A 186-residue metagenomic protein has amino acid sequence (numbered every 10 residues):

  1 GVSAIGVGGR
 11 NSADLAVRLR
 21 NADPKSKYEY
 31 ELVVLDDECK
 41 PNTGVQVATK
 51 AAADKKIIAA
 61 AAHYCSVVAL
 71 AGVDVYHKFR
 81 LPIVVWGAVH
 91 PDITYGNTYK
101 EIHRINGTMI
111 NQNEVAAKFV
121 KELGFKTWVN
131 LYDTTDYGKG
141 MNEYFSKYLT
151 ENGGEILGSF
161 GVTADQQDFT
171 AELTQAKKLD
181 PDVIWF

Functional and structural regions predicted by a protein language model:
G1-N11, D136-G140: Glycine- and acidic-residue-enriched helix-capping/strand-helix junction motifs
R10-V34, T150-G154: Signal peptide-proximal N-terminal region of secreted/periplasmic/extracellular or secretory-lumen proteins
L15, Q46, K50, A71-D74 (+2 more regions): Alpha-helical scaffolding segments of alpha/beta enzyme cores, especially the outer helices of TIM-barrel or partial
A16-L19, D23, K50, K118-L123 (+2 more regions): A generic secondary-structure signal
E31, K126-T127, D182-V183: Residues that mark the start of a beta-strand
V33-V34, E38-I58, K118-F119, Q167-D180: Short, well-structured alpha-helical segments in soluble
N42, K56-G161: Extracytoplasmic ligand/sensor domains, especially the bilobed periplasmic-binding protein
S66-H77, D168, T174, P181-F186: Hydrophobic alpha-helical
